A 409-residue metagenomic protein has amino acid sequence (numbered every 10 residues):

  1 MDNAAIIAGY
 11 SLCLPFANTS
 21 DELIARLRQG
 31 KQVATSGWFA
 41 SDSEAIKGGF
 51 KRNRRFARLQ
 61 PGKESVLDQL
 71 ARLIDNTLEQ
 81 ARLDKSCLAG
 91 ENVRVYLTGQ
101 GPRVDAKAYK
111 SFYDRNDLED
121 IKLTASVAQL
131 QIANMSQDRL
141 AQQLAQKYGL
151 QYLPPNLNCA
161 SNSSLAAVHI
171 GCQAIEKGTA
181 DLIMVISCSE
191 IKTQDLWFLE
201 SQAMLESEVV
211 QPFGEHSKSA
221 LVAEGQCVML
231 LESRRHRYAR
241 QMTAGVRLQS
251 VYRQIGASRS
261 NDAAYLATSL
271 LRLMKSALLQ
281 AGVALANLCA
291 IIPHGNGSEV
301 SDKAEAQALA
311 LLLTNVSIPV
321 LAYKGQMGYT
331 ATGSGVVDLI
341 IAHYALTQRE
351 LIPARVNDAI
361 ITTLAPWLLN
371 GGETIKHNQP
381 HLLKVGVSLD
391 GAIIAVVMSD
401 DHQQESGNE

Functional and structural regions predicted by a protein language model:
D2-L14, S20-S43, L205, V209-A281 (+2 more regions): Condensing-enzyme catalytic core mediating Claisen C-C bond formation in acyl metabolism
I7-G9, L27, V95, L144 (+8 more regions): Conserved small-residue
D21-Y113, R272-N287, L312: Conserved active-site "lid/cap" helical segment
N53-D75, A128-N134, P155-A166, G214-V228 (+3 more regions): Active-site pocket-shaping loop/turn-to-helix segments
L78, Q137-Y148, P154-S187, V222-M242 (+3 more regions): Active-site-proximal alpha-helical scaffold in enzymes
Q100-P155, S301-N315: Active-site-proximal gating segment of KS-fold condensing enzymes and close homologs
E119-L130, K147-L157, E208-E215, I255 (+2 more regions): Glycine/charged-rich beta-loop-alpha catalytic/anionic-binding loops adjacent to active sites
T179-F213, S217, V251-Y265, G295-D302 (+1 more regions): Acyl-CoA/ACP chain-elongation machinery
